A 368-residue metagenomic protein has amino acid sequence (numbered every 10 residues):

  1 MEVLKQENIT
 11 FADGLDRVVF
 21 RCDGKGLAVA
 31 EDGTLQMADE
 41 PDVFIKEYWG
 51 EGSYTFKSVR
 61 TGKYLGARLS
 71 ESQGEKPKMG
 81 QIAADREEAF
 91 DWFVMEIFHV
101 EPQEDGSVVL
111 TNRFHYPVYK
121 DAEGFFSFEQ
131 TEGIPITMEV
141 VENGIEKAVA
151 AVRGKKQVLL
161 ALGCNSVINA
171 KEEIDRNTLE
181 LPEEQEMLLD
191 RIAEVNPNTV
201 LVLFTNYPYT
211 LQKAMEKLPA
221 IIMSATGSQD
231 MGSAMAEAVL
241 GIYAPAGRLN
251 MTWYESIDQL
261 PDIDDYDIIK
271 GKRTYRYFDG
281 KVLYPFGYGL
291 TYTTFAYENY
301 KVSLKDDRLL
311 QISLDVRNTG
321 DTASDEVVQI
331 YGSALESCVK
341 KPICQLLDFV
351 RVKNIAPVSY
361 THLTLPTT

Functional and structural regions predicted by a protein language model:
M1-D13, F204-D325, Q329-S333, K341: Secreted, periplasmic, or luminal enzymes acting at the cell surface/secretory milieu
E2-K155, L160, E172, E180: Lectin-like carbohydrate-binding module/patch detector with strong preference for beta-trefoil
G154-V158, N196-V200, K217-P219: Loop/turn elements at helix/coil->beta-strand transitions in domains of secreted/extracellular proteins
L160-A161, M223: Redox-cofactor binding/interface segments in oxidoreductases and associated redox assembly factors
C164-M187: Active-site His/acidic residue clusters
S337-R351: Short beta-strand and strand-turn-strand segments in soluble, beta-rich domains
R351-Y360: Short proline/glycine- and polar residue-rich coil/turn motifs
T361-T367: Conserved small/polar residues in nucleotide/adenosyl-binding loops
